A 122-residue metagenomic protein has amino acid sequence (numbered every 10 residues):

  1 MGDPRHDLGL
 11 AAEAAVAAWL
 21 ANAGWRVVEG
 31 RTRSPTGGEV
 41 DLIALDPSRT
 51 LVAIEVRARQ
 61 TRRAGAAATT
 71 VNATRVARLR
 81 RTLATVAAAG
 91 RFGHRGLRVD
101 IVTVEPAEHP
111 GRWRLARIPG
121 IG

Functional and structural regions predicted by a protein language model:
M1-T32: Acidic-basic catalytic patches of nuclease active cores, encompassing PD-(D/E)XK and other metal-cofactor nuclease
L20, L79, V99: Residue-level signal for inorganic ion chemistry
G30, V56-R59, I121: Generic beta-structure capping elements
P35-G38: Short acidic/glycine-enriched loop/turn segments that link adjacent beta-strands
V40-R63, L79: Conserved catalytic cores of phosphodiester-cleaving nucleases, focusing on short active-site segments
Q60-A89: Mg2+/Mn2+-dependent nuclease catalytic core
A88-G122: Domain-level recognition of nuclease-like catalytic cores that cleave nucleotide substrates
